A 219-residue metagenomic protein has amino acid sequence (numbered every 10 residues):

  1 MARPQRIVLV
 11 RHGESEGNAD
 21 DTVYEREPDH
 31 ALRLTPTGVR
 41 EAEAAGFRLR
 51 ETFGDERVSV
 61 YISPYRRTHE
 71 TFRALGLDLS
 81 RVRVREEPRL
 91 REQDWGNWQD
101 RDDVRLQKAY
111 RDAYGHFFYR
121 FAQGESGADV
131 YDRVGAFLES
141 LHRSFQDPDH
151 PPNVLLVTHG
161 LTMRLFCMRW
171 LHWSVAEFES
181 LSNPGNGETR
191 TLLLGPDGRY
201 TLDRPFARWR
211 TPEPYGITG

Functional and structural regions predicted by a protein language model:
M1-R6, A45, R89-V104, R143 (+2 more regions): Acidic, low-complexity terminal tails and accessory targeting/binding regions of phosphate-metabolizing enzymes
R3-V82, E125-V134: Active-site-proximal alpha-helix that buttresses catalytic centers in soluble enzyme cores
I7, V58, H150-G160: Generic beta-sheet signal
S15, T162-M163: Short active-site segment of divalent metal-dependent hydrolases/proteases that encodes the spacing between
L32-R33, L75-A136, S180-L181, R204-F206 (+1 more regions): Phosphate-handling substructures
T52-E56, L141-N153: Glycine-rich phosphate-binding loop signature in dinucleotide/nucleotide-binding domains
T52-R89, A109, T191-G219: Conserved histidine-centered catalytic loops in small-molecule metabolism enzymes
A74, L165, R169: Active-site signature of alpha/beta-hydrolase-fold catalytic machinery across serine- and Asp/Cys-nucleophile hydrolases
